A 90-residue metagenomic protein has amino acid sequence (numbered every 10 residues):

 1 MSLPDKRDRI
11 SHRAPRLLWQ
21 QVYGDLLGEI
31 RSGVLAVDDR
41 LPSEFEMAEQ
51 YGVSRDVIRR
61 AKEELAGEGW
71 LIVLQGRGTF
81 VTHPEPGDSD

Functional and structural regions predicted by a protein language model:
M1-G52, R60-E63, G67-I72, R77 (+1 more regions): Extreme N-terminal segment that seeds HTH/winged-HTH DNA-binding domains in transcriptional regulators
